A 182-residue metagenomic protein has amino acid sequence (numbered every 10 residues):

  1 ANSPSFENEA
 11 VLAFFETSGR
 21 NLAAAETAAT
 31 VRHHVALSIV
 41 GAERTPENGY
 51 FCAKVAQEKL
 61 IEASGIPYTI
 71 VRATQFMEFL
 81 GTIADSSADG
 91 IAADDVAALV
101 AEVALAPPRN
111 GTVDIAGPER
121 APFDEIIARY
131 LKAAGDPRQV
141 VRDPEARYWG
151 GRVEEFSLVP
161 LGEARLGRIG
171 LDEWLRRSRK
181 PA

Functional and structural regions predicted by a protein language model:
A1, V35-S38, R72-T74: Active-site beta-alpha turn of Rossmann-fold NAD(P)-dependent dehydrogenases/reductases
A1-A29, V40-P46: NAD(P)H-binding glycine-rich loop region in Rossmannoid oxidoreductase-like domains and their noncatalytic homologs
E7-V11, A88, E163-L166: Pocket-edge positions in alpha/beta enzyme catalytic cores
F14, S18, A53, L166: Soluble or luminal CAZymes and related metallo-dependent hydrolases
A23, A93-A101, R168-R176: Short, amphipathic alpha-helical "lid/cap" segments that border enzyme active or binding sites
A24-A25, K59, A164: Short, flexible, glycine/charge-rich loop motifs used to bind or transfer phosphoryl groups or to couple energy/partner
A29-R32, E43-Q139, P144, Y148: Oxidoreductase cofactor-interface core, primarily capturing Rossmann-like NAD(P)-dependent enzymes
R120, E125-A182: Mobile cap/lid helix-loop segments that border enzyme active or cofactor-binding sites and regulate substrate access
